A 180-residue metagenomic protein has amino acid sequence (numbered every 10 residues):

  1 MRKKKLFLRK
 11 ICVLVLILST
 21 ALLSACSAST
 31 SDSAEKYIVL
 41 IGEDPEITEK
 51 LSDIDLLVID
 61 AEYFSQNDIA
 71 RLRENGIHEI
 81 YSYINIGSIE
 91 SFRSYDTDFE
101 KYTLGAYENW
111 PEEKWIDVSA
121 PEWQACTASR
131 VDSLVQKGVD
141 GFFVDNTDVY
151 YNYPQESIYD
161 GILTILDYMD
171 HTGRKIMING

Functional and structural regions predicted by a protein language model:
R2-C12: Bacterial N-terminal signal peptides that target proteins for export
C12-T20: Secretory targeting and sorting signals
L23-A25: C-terminal motif of bacterial Sec signal peptides marking the signal peptidase cleavage site
S29-G180: Glycan-processing catalytic domains of CAZymes
